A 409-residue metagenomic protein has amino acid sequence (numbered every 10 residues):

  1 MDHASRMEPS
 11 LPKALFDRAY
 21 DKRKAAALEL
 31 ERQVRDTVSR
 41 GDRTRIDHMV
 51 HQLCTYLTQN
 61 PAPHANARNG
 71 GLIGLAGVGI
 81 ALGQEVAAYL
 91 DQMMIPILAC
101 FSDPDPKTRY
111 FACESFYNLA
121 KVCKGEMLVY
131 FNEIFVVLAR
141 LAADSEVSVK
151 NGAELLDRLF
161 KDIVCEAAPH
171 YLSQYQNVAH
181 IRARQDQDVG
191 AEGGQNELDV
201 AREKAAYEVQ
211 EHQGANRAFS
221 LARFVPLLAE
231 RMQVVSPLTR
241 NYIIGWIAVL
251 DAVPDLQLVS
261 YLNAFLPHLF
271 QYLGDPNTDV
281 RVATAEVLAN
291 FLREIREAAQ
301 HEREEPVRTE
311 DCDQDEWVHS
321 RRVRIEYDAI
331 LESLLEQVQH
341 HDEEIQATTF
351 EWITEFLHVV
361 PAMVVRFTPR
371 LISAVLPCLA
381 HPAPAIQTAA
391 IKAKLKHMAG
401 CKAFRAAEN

Functional and structural regions predicted by a protein language model:
M1-N409: Extended, low-complexity, acidic/polar intrinsically disordered regions that flank or interrupt HEAT/TOG/ARM solenoid
